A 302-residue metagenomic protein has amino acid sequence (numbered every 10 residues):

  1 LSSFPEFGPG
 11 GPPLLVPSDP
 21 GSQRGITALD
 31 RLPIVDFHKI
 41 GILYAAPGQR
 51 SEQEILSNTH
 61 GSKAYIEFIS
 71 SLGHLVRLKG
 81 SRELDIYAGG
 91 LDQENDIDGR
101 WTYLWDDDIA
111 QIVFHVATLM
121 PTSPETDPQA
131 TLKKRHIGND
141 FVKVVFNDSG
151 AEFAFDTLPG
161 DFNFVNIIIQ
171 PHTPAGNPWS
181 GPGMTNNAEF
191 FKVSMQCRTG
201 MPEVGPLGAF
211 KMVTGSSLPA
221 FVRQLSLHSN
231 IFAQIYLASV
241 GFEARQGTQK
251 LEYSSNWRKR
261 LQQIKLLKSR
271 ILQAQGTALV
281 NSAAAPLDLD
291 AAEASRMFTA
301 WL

Functional and structural regions predicted by a protein language model:
L1-L302: Long, non-globular regulatory segments flanking folded domains
